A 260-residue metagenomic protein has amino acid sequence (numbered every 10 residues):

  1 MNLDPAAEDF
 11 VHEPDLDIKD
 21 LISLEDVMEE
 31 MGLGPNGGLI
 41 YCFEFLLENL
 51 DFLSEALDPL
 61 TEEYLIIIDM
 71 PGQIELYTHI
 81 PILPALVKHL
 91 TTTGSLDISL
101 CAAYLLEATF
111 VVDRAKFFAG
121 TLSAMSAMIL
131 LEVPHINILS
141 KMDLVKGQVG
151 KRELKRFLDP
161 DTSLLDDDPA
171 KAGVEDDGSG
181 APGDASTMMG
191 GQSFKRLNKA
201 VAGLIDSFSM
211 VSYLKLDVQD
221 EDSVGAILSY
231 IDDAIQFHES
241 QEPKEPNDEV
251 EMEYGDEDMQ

Functional and structural regions predicted by a protein language model:
M1-C101: Nucleotide-state-sensitive switch-loop elements of NTP-binding domains
D97-Q260: Conserved GTP-binding G-domain of TRAFAC-class P-loop NTPases and closely related GTPase folds
